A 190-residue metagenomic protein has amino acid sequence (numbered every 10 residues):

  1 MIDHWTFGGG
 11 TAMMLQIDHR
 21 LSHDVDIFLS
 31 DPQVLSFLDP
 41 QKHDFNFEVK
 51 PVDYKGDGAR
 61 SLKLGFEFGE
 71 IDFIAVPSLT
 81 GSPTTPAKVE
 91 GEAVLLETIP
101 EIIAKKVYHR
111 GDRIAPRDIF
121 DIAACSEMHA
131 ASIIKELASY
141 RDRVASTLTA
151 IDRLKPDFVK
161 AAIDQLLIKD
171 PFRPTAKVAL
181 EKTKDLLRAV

Functional and structural regions predicted by a protein language model:
M1-V190: Compositionally biased terminal segments of proteins
